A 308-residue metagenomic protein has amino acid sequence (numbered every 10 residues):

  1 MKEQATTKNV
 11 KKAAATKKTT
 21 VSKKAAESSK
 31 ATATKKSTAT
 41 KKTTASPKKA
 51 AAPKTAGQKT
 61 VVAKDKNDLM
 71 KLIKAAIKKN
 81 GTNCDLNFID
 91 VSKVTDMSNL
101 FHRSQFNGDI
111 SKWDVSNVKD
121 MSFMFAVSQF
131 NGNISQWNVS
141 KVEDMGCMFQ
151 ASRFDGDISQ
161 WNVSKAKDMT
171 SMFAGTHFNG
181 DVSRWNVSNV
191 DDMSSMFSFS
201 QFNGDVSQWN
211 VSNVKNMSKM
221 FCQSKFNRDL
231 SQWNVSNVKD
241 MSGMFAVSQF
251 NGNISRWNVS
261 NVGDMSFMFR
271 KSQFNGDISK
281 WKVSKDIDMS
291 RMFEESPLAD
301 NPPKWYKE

Functional and structural regions predicted by a protein language model:
K2-A13, K17-K30, K35-K36, T40-E308: Negatively charged
